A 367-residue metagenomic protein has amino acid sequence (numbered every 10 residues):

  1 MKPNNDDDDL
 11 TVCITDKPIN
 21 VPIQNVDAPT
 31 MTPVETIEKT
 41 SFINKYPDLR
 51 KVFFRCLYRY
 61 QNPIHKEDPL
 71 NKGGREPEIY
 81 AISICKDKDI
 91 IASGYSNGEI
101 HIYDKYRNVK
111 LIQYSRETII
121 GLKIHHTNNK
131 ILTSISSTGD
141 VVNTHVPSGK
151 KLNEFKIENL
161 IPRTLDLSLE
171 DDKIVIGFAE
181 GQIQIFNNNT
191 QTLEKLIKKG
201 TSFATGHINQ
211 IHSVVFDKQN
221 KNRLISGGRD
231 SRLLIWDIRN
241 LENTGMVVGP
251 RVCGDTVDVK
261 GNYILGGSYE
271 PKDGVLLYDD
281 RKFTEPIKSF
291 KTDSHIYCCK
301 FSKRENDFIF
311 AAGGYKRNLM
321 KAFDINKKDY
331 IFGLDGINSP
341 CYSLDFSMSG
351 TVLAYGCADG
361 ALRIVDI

Functional and structural regions predicted by a protein language model:
M1-I90, G94-H101, I264: Intrinsically disordered, low-complexity acidic/Ser/Thr/Pro-rich linker and tail segments in large eukaryotic scaffolds
N71-G74, I112-S115, F155-E158, F203-G206 (+3 more regions): Surface loop/turn motifs at the tips and blade-to-blade linkers of beta-strand repeat domains
E76-I84, R116-H125, L160-L167, S202-D217 (+3 more regions): Canonical WD40 repeat/beta-propeller blade segments in eukaryotic WD-repeat proteins
D87-D89, N129-K130, E170-D172, Q219-N222 (+3 more regions): Short coil/turn segments that connect the beta-strands within blades of beta-propeller domains
G94-N97, I135-T138, G177-E180, N188 (+4 more regions): Conserved strand-to-loop turn within each blade of WD40 beta-propeller repeats
I100-D104, V141-V146, I183-N188, L233-I238 (+3 more regions): WD40-repeat beta-propellers
G267-E270, S289-I325: Loop/turn-rich, solvent-exposed surfaces of beta-rich toroidal or solenoidal domains
S343-I367: Blade-level signature of beta-propeller repeat domains, shared across WD40, Kelch, NHL, RCC1 and BNR/Asp-box propellers
